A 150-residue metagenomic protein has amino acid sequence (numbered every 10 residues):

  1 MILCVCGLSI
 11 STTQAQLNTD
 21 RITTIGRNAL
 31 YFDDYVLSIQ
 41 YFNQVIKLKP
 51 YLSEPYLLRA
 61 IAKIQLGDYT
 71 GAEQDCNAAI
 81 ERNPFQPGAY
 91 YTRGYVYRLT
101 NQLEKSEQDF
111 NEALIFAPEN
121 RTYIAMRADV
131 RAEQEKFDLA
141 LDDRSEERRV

Functional and structural regions predicted by a protein language model:
M1, G7-R149: Alpha-helical tetratricopeptide repeat
